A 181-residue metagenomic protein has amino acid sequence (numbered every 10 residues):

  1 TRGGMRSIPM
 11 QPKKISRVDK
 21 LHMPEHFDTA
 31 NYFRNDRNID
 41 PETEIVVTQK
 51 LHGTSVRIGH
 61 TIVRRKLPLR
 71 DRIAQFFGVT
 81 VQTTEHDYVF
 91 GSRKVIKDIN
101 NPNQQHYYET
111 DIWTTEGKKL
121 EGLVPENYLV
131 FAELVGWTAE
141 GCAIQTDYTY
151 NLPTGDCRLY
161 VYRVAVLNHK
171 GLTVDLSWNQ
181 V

Functional and structural regions predicted by a protein language model:
T1-V181: Core nucleotide-handling region used for phosphoryl-transfer chemistry
